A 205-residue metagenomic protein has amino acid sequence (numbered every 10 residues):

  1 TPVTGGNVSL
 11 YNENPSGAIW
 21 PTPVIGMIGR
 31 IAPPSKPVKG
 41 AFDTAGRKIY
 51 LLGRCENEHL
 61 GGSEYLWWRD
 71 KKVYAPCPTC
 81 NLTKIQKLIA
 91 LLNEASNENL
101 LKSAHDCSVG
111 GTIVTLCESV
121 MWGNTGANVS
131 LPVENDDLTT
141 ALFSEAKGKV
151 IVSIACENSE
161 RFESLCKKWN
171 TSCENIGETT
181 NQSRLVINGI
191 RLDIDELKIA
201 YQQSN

Functional and structural regions predicted by a protein language model:
T1-L60, F162, E178: Glycine-rich anion-binding loops of enzyme active sites
T4, V8-P23, Y74-A75, I89 (+1 more regions): Glycine-/charge-enriched secondary-structure boundary and capping motifs
N57, C80-K84, E134, Q182-R184: Short C-terminal domain-edge/linker segments immediately following a structured domain
G62-P78: Gly-rich Lys/Arg/Thr-decorated short loops/hinges at beta-loop-alpha junctions or inter-strand turns that position
E64-Y65, Q86, C166: Intrinsically disordered regions, especially transient/low-confidence alpha-helical propensity segments and coil-helix
C80-E94: Structured alpha-helical segments in the cores of large, soluble enzyme domains
